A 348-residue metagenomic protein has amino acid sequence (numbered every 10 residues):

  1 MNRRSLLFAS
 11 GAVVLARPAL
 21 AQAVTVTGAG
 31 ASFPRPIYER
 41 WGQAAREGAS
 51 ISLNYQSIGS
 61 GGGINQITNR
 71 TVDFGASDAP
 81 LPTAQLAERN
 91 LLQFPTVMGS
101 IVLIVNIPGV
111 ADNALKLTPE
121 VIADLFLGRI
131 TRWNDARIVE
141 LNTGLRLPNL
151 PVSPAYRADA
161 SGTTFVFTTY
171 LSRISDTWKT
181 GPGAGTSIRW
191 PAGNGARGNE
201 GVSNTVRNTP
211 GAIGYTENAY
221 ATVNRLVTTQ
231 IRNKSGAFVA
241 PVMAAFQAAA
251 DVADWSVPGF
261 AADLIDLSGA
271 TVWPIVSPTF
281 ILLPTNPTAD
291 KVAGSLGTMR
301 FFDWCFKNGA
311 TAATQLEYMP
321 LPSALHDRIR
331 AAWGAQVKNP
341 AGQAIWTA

Functional and structural regions predicted by a protein language model:
M1-V13, R17: N-terminal secretory signal peptides and thylakoid transit peptides that target proteins across membranes
A21-A348: Flexible loop/hinge segments at secondary-structure junctions
